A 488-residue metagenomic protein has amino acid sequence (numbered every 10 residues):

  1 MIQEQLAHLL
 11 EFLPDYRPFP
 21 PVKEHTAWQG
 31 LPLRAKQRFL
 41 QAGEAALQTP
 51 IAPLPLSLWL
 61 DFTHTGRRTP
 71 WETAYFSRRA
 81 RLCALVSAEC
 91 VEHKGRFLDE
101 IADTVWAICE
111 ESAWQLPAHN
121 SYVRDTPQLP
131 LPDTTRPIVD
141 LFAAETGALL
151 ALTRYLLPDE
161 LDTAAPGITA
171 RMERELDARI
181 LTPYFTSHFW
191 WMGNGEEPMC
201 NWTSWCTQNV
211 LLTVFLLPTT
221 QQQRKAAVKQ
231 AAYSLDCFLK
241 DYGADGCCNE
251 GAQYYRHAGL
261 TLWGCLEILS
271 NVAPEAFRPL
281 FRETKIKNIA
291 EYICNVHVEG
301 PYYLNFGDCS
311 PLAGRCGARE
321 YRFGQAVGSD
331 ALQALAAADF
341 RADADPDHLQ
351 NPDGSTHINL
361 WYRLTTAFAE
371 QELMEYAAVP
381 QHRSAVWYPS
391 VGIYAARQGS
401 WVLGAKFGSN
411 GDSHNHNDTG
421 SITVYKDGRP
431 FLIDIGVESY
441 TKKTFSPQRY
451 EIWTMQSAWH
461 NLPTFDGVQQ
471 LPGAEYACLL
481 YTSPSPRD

Functional and structural regions predicted by a protein language model:
M1-L33: Extreme N-terminal leader/anchor segments
G43-L54, I101-H119, I168-G193, A226-G246 (+1 more regions): Long, well-ordered core segments of solenoidal/helical folds
T65-R78, C90, P127-A144, T186-S204 (+3 more regions): Solvent-exposed loop and edge beta-strand segments that line ligand/cofactor-binding and catalytic clefts
R81-G95, E145-A164, C206-Q221, L260-E275 (+2 more regions): Well-ordered alpha-helical scaffold segments within catalytic/enzyme domains
L129-Q253: Active-site lining segments of carbohydrate-active enzymes
G259-F431: Carbohydrate-active enzyme catalytic cores, enriched for enzymes that act on polyanionic acidic polysaccharides
N417-L480: Active-site rim segments in enzyme catalytic domains, especially the processed small/beta chain of N-terminal
Y481-D488: Conserved small/polar residues in nucleotide/adenosyl-binding loops
